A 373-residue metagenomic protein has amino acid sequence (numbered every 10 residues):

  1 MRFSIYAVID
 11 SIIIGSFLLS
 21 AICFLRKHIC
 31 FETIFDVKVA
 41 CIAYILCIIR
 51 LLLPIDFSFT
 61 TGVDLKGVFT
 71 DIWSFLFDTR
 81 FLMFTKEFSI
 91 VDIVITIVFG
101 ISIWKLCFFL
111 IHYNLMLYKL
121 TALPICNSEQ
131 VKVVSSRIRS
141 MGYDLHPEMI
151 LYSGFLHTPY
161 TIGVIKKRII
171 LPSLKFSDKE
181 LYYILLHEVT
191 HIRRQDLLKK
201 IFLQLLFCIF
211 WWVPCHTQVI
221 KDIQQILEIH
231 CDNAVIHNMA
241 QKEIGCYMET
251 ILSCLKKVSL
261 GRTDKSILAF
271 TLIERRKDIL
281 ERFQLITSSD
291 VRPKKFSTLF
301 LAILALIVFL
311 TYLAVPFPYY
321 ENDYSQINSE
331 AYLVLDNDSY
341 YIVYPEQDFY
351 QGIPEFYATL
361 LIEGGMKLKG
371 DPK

Functional and structural regions predicted by a protein language model:
R2-G67, E87-P316: Membrane-embedded and juxtamembrane structural elements of multi-pass membrane proteins
L65-F84: Membrane-interfacial helical/loop segments at transmembrane boundaries in membrane proteins
D78, L82-T85, S89, G100 (+1 more regions): Compositionally biased, low-structure terminal segments
K294-F296, Y324-E330, D371-K373: Composition-driven recognition of long, C-terminal low-complexity regions enriched in serine/threonine
Y320-E321: Conserved, function-critical positions that sit in or immediately flank catalytic and ligand-binding motifs
Y324-Y344: Short extracytoplasmic/periplasmic juxtamembrane "stem" segments immediately C-terminal to an N-terminal membrane anchor
Y341-K373: Extracytosolic and intramembrane catalytic regions of membrane-associated proteins in envelope/secretory systems
